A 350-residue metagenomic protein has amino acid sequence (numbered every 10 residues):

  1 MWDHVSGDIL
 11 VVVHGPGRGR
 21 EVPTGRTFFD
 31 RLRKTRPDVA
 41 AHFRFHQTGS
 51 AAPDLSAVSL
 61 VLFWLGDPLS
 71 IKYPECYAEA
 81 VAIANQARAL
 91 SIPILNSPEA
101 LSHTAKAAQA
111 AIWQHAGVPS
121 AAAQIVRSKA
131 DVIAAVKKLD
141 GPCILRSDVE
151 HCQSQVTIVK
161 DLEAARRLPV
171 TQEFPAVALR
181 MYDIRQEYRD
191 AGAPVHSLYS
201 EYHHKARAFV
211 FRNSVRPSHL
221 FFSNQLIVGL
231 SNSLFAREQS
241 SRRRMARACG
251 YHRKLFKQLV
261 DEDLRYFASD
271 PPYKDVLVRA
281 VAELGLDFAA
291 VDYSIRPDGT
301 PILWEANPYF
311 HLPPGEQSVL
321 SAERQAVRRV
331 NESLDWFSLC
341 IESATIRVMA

Functional and structural regions predicted by a protein language model:
W2, E99-H204: Active-site nucleotide/adenylate-binding loops and adjacent lid/helix of ATP-dependent enzymes
V5-V11: Extreme N-terminal starter segment of soluble prokaryotic enzymes
G17-P23, P68-A78, Y188-E201, P314-R324: Short, flexible/disordered intra-domain loops and linkers
G17-R127, D131-A134: Conserved N-proximal alpha/beta basic substrate-recognition cap immediately N-terminal to, or forming the N-lobe
G66-S70, D148-E150, Y309: Short glycine-rich anion-binding loops that position phosphate/pyrophosphate groups of nucleotides and phosphorylated
I125, V210-F211, I295: Generic beta-strand structural signal
T157-V276: Phosphate-binding site of ATP-dependent enzymes
Q258-L259, L264-A268, A282-F288, S294-A350: C-terminal active-site "lid" helix and adjoining low-complexity regulatory extension at the edge of ATP-using catalytic
